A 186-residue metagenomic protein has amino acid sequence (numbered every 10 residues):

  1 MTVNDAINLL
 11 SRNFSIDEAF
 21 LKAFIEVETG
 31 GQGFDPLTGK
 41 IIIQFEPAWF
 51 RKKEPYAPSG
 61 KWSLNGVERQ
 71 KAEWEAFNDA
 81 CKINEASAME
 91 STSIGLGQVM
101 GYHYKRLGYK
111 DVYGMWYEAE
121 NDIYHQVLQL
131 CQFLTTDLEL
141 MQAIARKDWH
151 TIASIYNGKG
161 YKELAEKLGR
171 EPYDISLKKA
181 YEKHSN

Functional and structural regions predicted by a protein language model:
M1-C81: Export/targeting segments at the very N-terminus of extracytoplasmic proteins
T2-A6, R12, S59-N186: Non-catalytic cell-wall polysaccharide-engagement segments
